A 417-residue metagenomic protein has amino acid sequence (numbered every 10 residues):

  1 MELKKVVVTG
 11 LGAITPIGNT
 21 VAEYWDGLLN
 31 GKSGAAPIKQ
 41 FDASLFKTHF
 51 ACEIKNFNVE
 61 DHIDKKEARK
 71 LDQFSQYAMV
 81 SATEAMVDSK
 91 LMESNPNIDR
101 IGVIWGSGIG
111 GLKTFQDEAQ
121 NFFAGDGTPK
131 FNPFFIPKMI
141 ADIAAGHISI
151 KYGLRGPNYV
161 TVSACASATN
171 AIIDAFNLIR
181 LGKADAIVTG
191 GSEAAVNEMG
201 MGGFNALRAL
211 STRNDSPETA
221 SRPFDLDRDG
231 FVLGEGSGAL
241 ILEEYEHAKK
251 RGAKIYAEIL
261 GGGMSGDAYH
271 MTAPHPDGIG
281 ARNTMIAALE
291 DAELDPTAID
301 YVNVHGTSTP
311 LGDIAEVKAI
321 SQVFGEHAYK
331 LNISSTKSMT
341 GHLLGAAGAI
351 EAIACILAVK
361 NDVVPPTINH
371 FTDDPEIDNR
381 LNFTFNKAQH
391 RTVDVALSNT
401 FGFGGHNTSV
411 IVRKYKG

Functional and structural regions predicted by a protein language model:
M1-E67, E246-Y256, I353-T367, R413-G417: ACP-dependent fatty acid/polyketide chain-elongation machinery
M1-V8, N95-I98, A292-A298, Y329 (+1 more regions): Flexible, low-complexity linker/loop segments at domain and module junctions
K5-T9, A36, D215-A292, Y301 (+1 more regions): Condensing-enzyme catalytic core mediating Claisen C-C bond formation in acyl metabolism
V8, Y24-W25, L29-S163, S192-M201 (+1 more regions): Conserved beta-ketoacyl condensing-enzyme motif
K39, K183-D229, G262-P276, G306-D313 (+1 more regions): Acyl-CoA/ACP chain-elongation machinery
A78-L91, A144, S149-Y152, P157-E193 (+4 more regions): Active-site-proximal alpha-helical scaffold in enzymes
A85-N97, A248-I255, M285-Y301, V323-H327: Phosphate/pyrophosphate-binding loops at sites that engage ATP/ADP/AMP, CoA/4′-phosphopantetheine, polyphosphate
G125-N132, I173, N177, E193-K250 (+2 more regions): Glycine-/small-residue-rich "gating" segment that lines the acyl/pantetheine channel and substrate pocket
